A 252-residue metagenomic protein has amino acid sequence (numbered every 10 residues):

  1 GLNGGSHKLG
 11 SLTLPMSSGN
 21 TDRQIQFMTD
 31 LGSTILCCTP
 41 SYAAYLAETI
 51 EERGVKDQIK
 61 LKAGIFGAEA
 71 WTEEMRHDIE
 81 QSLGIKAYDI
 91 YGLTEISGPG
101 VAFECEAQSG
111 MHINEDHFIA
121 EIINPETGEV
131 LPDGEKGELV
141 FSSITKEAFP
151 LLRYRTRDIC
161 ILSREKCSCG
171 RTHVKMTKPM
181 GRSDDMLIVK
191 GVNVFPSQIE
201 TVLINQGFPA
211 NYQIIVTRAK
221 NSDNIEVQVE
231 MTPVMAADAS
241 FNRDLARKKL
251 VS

Functional and structural regions predicted by a protein language model:
G1-G10: Conserved short alpha-helical elements in the N-terminal third of ANL/AMP-binding
L9-S252: Active-site glycine/GP-rich loop and adjacent strand/helix microenvironment that borders small-molecule binding pockets
